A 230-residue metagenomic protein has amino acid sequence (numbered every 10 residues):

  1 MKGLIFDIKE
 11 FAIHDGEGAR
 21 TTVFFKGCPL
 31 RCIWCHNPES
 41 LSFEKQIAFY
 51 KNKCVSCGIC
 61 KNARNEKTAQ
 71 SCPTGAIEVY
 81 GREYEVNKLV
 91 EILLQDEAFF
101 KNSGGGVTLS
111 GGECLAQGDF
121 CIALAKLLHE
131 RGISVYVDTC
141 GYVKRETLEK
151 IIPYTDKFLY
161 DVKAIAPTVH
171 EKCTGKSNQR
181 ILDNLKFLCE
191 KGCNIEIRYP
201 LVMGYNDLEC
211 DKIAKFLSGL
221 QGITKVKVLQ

Functional and structural regions predicted by a protein language model:
M1-K61, K67-Y80, Q95-K101: N-terminal [4Fe-4S]-dependent radical SAM core
N87-V90, L94-L229: Conserved AdoMet/S-adenosylmethionine-binding subsite of the radical SAM
